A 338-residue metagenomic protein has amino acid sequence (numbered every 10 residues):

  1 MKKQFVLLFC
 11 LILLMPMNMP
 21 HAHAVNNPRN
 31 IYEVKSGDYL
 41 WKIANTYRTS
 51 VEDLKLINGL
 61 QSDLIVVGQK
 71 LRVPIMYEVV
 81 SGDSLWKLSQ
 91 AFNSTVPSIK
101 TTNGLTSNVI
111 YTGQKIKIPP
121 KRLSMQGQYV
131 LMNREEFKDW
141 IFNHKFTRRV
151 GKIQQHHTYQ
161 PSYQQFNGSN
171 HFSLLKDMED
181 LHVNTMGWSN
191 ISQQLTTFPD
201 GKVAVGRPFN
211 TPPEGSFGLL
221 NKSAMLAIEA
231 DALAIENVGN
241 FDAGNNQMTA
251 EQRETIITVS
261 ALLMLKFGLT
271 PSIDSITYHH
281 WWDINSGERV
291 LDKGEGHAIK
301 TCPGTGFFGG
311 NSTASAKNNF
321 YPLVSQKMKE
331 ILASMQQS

Functional and structural regions predicted by a protein language model:
M1-Q4: Positively charged n-region of N-terminal signal peptides that target proteins for export
L8-P16: Bacterial N-terminal signal peptides
A24-P28, G59, V67-K70, N93-K152 (+4 more regions): Intrinsically disordered, low-complexity, Pro/Ser/Thr/Asn/Gly/Ala-rich spacer/linker segments adjacent to signal
A24-R48, V66-N93, Q114: Primarily a LysM-type cell-wall glycan-binding module
Y39-I43, E78, S84-L88, Y159-S169 (+2 more regions): Second-shell loop/turn segments in exported
N45-T49, G59, M76, Q90-S94 (+8 more regions): Sec-exported extracytoplasmic/periplasmic mature domains
R122-T158, P199-G215, N221-S338: Basic/polar, cationic surfaces and motifs that engage anionic cell-wall and phosphate/carboxylate ligands
R148-T185: Active-site acidic/histidine clusters and adjacent loop/turn architecture that either coordinate catalytic ions
